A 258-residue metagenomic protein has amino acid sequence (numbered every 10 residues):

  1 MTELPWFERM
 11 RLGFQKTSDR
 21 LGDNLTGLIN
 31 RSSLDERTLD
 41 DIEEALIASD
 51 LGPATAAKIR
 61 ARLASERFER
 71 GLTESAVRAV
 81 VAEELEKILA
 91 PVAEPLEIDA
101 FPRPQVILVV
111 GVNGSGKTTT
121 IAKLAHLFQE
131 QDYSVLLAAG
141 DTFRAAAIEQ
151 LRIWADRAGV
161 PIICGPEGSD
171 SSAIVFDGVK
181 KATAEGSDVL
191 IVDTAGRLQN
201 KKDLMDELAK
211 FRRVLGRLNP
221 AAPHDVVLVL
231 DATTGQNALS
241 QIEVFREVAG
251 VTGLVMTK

Functional and structural regions predicted by a protein language model:
M1-R9: Compositionally biased, charge-rich terminal segments
T2-E3, V81-K87, V110-V112, D203-M205 (+2 more regions): Short linear motifs at secondary-structure transitions and domain/linker junctions
M10-G140, A147-V192: Primarily NTPase-proximal linker/entry elements flanking Walker-type ATP/GTP-binding cores
Q150, D170-E185, Q199-K258: Conserved catalytic-core segment of NTP-binding enzymes
A195-R197: Short glycine-rich anion-binding loops that position phosphate/pyrophosphate groups of nucleotides and phosphorylated
